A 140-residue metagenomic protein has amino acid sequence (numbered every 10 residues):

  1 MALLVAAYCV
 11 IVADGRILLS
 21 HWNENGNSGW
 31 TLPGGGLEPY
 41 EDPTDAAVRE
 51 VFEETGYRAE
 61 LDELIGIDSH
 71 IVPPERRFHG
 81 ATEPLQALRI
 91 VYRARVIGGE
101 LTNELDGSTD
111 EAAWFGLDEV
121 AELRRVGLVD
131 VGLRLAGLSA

Functional and structural regions predicted by a protein language model:
M1-I17, R93: Conserved N-terminal beta-strand and adjoining loop/helix that marks the start of the Nudix/MutT-like hydrolase domain
M1-L3, G29, G80-L88, D106-T109: A generic structural micro-feature
A13-E53, Y57: Conserved Nudix-box catalytic region and its N-terminal flanking loop in Nudix hydrolases and closely related
L19, V91-R93, W114: Conserved hydrophobic/aromatic beta-strand scaffold that supports enzyme active sites
W22, N27-W30, E100-A140: Nudix hydrolase/Nudix homology domain
R58-I67: A short coil-to-beta-strand element that immediately follows conserved catalytic motifs
H70-L101: Active-site-adjacent beta-strand/loop module that shapes the phosphate/pyrophosphate-binding cleft
